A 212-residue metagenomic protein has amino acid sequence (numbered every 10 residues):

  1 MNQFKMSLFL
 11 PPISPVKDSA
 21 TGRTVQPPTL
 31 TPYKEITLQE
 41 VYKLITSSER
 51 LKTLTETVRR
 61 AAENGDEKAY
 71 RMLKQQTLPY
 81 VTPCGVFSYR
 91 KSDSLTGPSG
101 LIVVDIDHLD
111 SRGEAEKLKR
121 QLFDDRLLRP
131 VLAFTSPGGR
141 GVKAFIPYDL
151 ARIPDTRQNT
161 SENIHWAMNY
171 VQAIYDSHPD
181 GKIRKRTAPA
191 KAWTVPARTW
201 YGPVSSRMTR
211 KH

Functional and structural regions predicted by a protein language model:
M1-R140, Y148-H165, K191: Signature for HUH/AEP ssDNA processing cores
Q3, P28, T46, R50 (+2 more regions): Catalytic "initiation/cleavage/transfer" segments centered on a nucleophilic residue and adjacent nucleic-acid-engaging
R126-R129, M168-I183: A common structural junction motif
T135-V142, R198-G202: Short Gly/Ser/Thr- and Asp/Glu-enriched loop/turn motifs at secondary-structure junctions
